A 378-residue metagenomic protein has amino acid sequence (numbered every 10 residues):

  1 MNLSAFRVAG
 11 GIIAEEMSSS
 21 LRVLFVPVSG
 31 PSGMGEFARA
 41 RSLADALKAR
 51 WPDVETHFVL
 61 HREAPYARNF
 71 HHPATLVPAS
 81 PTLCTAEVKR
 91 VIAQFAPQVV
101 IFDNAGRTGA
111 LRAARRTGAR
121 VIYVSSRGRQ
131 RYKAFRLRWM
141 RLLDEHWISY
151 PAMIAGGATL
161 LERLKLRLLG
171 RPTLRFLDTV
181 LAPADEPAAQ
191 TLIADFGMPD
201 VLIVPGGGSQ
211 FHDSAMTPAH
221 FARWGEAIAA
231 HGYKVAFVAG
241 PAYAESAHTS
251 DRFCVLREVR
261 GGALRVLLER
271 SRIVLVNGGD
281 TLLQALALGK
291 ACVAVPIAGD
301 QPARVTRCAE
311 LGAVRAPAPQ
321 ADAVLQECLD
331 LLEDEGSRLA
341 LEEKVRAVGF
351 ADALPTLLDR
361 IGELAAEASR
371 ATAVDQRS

Functional and structural regions predicted by a protein language model:
L24-R50, H57-L164: Active-site and donor-binding regions of nucleotide-sugar-utilizing enzymes
L76-S80, L256-E258, R315-Q320: Short acidic-hydrophobic, aromatic-tinged amphipathic segments that line or gate anion-handling sites
F102-D103, A263-R304: A donor-sugar binding/catalytic signature common to diverse glycosyltransferases and related nucleotide-sugar
L142-G207, G240-A242: A nucleotide-sugar donor-handling region in carbohydrate enzymes
T191-R270: Donor-nucleotide binding loops and adjacent catalytic segments primarily of GT-B fold Leloir glycosyltransferases
D300-E327: Change "using UDP/GDP/dTDP sugars" to "using nucleotide sugars
A321, E327-R346, E367-A371: Conserved donor-nucleotide binding/catalytic region of nucleotide-linked donor-dependent transferases
F350-S378: C-terminal alpha-helical cap of glycosyltransferases
